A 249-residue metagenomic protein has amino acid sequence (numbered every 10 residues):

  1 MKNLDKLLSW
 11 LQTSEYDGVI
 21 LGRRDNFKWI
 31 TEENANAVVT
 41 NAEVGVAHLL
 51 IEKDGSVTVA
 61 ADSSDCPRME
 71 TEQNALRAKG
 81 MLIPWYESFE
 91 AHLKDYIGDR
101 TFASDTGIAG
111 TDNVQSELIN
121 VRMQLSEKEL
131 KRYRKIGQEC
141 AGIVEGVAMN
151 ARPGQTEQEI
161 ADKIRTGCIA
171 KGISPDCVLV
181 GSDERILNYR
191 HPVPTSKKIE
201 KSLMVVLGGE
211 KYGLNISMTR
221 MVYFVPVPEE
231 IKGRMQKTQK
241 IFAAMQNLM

Functional and structural regions predicted by a protein language model:
M1-M249: Active-site neighborhoods and metal-handling regions in enzymes and metal-associated proteins
